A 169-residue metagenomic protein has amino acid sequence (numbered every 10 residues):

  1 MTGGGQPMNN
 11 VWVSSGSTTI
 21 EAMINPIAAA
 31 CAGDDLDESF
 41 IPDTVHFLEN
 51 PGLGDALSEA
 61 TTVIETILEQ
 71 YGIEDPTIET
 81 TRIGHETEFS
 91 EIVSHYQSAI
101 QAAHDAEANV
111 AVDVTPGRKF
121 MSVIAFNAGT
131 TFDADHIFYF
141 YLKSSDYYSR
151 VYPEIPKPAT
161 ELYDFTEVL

Functional and structural regions predicted by a protein language model:
M1-N109, V123-L169: Long, low-complexity, Lys/Arg-enriched
N109-T115: Short glycine-rich phosphate-binding loop at a beta-alpha junction
